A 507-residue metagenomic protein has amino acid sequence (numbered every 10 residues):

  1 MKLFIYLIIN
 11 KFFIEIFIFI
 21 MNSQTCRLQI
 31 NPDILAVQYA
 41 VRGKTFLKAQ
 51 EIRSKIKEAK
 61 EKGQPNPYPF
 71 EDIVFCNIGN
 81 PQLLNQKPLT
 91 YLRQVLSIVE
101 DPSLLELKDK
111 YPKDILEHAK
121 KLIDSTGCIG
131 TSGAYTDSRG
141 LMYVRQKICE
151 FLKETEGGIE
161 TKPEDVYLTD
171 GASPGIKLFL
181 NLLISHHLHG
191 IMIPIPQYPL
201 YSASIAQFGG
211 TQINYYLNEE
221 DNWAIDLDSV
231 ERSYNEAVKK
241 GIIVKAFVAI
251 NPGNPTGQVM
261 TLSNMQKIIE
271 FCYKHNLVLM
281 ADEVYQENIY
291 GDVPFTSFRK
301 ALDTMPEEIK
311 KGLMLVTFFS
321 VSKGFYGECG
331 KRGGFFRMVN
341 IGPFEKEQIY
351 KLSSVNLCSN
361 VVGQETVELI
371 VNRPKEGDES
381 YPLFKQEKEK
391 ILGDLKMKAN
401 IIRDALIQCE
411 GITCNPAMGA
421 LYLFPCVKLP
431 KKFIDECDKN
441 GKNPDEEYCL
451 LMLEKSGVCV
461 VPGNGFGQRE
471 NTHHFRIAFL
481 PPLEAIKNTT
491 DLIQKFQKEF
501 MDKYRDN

Functional and structural regions predicted by a protein language model:
N22-R139, E150, E154: N-terminal "arm"/small-domain region of PLP-dependent enzymes with the aminotransferase-like
N22-R27, Y91-Q94, D114-L122, K147 (+8 more regions): Conserved core segment of the aminotransferase class I/II
T45, C76, I148, V166 (+12 more regions): Generic structural signal for small/hydrophobic residues in well-ordered secondary structure, especially within
N66-P67, I73-F75, F318, T413-M418: Short beta-strand
L83-N85, T90, K385-K396, N400 (+2 more regions): Conserved PLP-binding catalytic core of the aspartate aminotransferase-like
T90, V99-F271, Q286-I309, T317 (+4 more regions): Conserved core of the PLP fold type I
I193, N214, A281, V367 (+1 more regions): Hydrophobic residues in well-ordered beta-strands that form the structural core
F208, K274-H275, S456: Helix C-cap/helix->beta junction micro-motif
